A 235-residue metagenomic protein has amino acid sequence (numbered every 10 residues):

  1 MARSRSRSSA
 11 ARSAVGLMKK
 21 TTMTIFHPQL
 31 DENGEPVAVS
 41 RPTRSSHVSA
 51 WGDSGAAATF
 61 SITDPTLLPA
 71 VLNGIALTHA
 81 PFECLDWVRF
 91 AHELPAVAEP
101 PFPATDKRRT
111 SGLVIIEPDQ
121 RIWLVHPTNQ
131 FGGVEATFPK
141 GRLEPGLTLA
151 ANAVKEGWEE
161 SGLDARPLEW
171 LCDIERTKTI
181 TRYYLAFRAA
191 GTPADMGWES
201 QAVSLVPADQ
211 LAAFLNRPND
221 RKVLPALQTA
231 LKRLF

Functional and structural regions predicted by a protein language model:
A2-S13: Low-acidity, Ser/Thr- and Arg-rich intrinsically disordered low-complexity segments
S13, P65-G112: Acidic, metal-coordinating catalytic segment for phosphate/diphosphate chemistry, firing primarily on the Nudix
K19-F26: Short Lys/Arg-enriched alpha/beta "domain-start" segment
N33-T63: Eukaryotic regulatory protein-protein interaction regions, predominantly Ser/Pro/Thr-rich intrinsically disordered
D106-T110, G133, T137-F138, T179: Short connector loops at helix/strand junctions that flank enzyme active sites, especially segments positioning acidic
E117-K155: Conserved Nudix-box catalytic region and its N-terminal flanking loop in Nudix hydrolases and closely related
R142-A230, L234: Unchanged
